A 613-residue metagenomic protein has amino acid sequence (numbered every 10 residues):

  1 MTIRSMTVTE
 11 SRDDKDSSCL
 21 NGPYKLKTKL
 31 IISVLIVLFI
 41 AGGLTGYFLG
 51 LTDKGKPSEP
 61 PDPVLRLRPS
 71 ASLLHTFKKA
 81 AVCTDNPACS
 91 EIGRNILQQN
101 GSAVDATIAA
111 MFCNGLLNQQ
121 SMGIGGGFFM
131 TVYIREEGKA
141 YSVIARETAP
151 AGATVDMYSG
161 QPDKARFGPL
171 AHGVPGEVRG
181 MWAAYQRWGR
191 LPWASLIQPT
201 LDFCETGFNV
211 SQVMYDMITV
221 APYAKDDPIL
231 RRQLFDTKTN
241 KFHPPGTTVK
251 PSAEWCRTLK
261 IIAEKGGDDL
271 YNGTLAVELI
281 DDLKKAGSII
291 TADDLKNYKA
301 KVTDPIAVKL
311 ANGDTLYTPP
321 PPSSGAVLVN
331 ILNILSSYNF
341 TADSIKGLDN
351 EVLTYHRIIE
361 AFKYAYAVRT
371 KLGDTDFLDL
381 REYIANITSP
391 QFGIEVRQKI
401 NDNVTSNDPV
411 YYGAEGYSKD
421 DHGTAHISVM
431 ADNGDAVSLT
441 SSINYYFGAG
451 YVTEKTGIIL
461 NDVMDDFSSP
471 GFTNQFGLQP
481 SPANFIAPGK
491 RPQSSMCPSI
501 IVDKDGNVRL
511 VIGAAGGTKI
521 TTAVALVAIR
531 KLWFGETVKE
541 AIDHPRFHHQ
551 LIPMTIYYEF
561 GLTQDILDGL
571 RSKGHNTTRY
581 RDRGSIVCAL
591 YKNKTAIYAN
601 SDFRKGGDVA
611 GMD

Functional and structural regions predicted by a protein language model:
M1-L26: Short, low-complexity, Lys/Arg-enriched N-terminal segments of secretory-pathway carbohydrate enzymes
K25-K27, G42, G46-N95, Q99-K265 (+6 more regions): Noncatalytic scaffold domains of N-terminal-nucleophile
I31-L44: Single-pass alpha-helical transmembrane segments
E59-P63, K241, P245, S252 (+6 more regions): Internal maturation/activation junctions in enzymes
L116-Q120, G126-Y133, E137-Y141, I290-T291 (+3 more regions): Active-site rim segments in enzyme catalytic domains, especially the processed small/beta chain of N-terminal
M122, G126-I134, A425-M430, P498-I500 (+2 more regions): Short beta-strand scaffold segments in enzyme catalytic cores
V302, D421-T424, Y446, S494-M496: Short, small/polar residue-rich loop motifs at catalytic or cofactor-binding pockets
P470, K490-R491, V524-A525, W533-D582: Extended C-terminal subregions enriched in glycine
